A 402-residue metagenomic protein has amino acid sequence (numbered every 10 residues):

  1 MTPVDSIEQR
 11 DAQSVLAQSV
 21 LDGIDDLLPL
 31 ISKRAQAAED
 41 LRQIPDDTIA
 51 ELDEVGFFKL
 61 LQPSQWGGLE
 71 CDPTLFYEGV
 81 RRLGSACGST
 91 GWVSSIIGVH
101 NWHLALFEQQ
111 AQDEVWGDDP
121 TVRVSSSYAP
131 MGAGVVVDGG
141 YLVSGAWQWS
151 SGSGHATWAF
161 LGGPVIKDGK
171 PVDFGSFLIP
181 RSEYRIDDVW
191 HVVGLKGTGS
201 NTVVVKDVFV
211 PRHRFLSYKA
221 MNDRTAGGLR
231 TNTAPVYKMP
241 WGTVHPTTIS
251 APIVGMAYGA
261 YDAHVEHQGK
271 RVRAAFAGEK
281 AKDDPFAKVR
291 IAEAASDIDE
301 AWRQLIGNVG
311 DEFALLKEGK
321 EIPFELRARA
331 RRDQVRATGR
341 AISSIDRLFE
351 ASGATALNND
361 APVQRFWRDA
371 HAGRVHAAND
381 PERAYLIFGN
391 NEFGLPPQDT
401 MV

Functional and structural regions predicted by a protein language model:
M1-D26, Q398-V402: Basic/polar N-terminal segments that are highly enriched at the extreme N-terminus, encompassing both cleavable
S32, Q36-E39, D299-R336, D346-L357: C-terminal helix-coil-helix/basic helical segment that borders enzyme active sites and/or dimer interfaces and provides
I44-E54, F58-A156, K170-V172: Glycine-rich flavin
G79, V143-G145, V205, A257 (+2 more regions): Buried hydrophobic positions in well-ordered alpha/beta secondary-structure cores of metabolic enzymes
A146-Y184, D188-V189: DPxDG-like acidic metal-binding loop motif
S200-I298: Glycine-rich beta->alpha junctions and the first turn(s) of the following alpha-helix
G255, A292, S296-D299, R331 (+3 more regions): Generic structural signal for well-ordered, non-transmembrane alpha-helical segments in soluble/cytosolic regions
S352-V402: Glycine-rich phosphate/cofactor-binding loops in nucleotide/flavin-utilizing enzymes
